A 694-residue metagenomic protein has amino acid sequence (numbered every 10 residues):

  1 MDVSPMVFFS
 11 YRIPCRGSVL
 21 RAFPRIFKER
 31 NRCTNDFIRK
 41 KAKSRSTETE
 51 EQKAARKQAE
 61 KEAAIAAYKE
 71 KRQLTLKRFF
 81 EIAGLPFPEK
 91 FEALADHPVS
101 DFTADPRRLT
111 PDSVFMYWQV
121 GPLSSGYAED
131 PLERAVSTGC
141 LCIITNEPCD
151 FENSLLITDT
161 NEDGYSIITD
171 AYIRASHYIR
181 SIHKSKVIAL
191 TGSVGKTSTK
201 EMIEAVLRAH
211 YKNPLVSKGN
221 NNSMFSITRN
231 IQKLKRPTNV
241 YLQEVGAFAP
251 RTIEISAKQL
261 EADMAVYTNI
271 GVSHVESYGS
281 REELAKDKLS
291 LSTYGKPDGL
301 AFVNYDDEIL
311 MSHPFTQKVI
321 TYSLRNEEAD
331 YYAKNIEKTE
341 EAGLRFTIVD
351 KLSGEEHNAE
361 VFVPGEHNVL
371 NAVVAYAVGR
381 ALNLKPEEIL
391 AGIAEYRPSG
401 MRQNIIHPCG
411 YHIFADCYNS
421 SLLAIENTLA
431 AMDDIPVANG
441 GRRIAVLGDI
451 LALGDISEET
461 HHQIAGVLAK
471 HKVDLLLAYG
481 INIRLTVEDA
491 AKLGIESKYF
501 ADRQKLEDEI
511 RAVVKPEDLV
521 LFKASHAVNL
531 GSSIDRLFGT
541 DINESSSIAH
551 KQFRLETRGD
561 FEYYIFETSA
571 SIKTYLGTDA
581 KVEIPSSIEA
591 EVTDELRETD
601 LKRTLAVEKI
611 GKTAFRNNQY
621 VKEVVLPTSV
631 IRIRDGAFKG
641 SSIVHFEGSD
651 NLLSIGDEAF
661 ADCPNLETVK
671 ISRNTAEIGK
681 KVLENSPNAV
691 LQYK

Functional and structural regions predicted by a protein language model:
Y11, F23-R30, T49, K53-A54 (+10 more regions): Phosphate-binding loop of NTP-binding sites
S18-V19, I565-T568, G577-K609, Q619-R632 (+3 more regions): Structural signature of tandem-repeat unit edges
T34-T49, A55-A189, S198-I203, R208-A209 (+3 more regions): Short, basic phosphate-binding NTP loop
F79, A83-P86, D112, T145 (+9 more regions): Acidic, Mg2+-coordinating active-site environments of NTP-dependent enzymes
I143-E147, C417, R442-L447, L451-D518: C-terminal helical cap/extension that packs against the catalytic core of soluble nucleotide-cofactor enzymes
S399-M401, C417-N427: Glycine-rich phosphate/pyrophosphate-binding beta-alpha loops
K612-T613, D635-A637, D657-A659, K681-V682: Consensus positions within tandem repeat domains that build extended binding/scaffold surfaces
